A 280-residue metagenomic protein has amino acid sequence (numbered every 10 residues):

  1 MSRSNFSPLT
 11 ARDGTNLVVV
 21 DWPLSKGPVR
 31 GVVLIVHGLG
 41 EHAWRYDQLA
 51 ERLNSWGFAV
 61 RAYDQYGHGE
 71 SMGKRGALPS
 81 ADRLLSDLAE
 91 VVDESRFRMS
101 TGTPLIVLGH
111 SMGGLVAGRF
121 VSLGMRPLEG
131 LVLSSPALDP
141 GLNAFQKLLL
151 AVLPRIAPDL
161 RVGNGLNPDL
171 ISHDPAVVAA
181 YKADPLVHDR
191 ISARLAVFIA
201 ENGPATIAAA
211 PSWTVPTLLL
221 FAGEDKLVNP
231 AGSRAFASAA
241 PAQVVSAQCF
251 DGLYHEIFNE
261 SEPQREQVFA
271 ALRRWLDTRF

Functional and structural regions predicted by a protein language model:
M1-L24: N-terminal cap/lid segment of alpha/beta-hydrolase-fold proteins
V29-G38: Short beta-strand element of the alpha/beta-hydrolase
G40-A43, G69-M99, Q267-V268: Catalytic nucleophile-loop/oxyanion-hole region of alpha/beta-hydrolase and closely related hydrolase-like folds
A50-G73: Conserved alpha/beta-hydrolase
M99-H110: Alpha/beta-hydrolase fold nucleophile elbow
W213, L219-F221, D225: Short beta-strand/loop motif that positions the catalytic acidic residue of the alpha/beta-hydrolase fold
V215, N229-S238: Short alpha-helix in the alpha/beta-hydrolase fold that links the catalytic acid
S246-F280: Catalytic active-site module of serine/aspartate enzymes centered on a nucleophile-bearing elbow/loop
